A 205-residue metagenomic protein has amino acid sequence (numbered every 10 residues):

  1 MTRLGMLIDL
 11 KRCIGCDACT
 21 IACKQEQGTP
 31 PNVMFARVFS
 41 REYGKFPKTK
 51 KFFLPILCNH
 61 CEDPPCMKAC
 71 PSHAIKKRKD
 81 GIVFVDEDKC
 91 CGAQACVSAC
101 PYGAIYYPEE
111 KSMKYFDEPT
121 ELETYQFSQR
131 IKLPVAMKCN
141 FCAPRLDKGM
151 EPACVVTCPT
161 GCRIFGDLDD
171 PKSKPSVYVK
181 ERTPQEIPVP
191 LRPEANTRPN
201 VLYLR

Functional and structural regions predicted by a protein language model:
M1-R205: Non-ligating segments of multi-cofactor redox enzymes
